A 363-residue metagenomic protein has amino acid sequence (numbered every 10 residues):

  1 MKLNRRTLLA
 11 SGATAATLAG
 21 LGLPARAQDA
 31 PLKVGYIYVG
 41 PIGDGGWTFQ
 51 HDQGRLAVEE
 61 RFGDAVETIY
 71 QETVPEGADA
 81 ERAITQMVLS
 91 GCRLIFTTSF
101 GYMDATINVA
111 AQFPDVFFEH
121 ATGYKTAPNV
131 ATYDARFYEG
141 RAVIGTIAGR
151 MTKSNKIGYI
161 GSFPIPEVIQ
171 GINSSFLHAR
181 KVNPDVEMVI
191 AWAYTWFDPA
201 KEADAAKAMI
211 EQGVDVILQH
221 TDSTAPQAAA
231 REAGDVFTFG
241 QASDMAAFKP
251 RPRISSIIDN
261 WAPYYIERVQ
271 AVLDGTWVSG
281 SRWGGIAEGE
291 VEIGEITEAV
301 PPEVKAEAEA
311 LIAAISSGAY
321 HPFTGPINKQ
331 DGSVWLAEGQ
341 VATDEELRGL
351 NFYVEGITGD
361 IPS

Functional and structural regions predicted by a protein language model:
M1-L23: N-terminal secretory signal peptides and thylakoid transit peptides that target proteins across membranes
Q28-S363: A residue-level marker of the well-folded mature domains of exported/periplasmic proteins
